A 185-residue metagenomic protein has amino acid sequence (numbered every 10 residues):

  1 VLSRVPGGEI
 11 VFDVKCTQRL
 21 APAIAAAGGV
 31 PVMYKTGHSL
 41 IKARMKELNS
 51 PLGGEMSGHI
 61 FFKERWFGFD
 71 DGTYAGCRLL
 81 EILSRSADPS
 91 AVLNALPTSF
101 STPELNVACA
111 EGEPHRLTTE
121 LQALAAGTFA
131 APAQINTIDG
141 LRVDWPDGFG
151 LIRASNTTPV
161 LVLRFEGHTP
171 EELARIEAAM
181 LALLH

Functional and structural regions predicted by a protein language model:
V1: Anionic ligand-binding catalytic core segments
V5-H185: Phosphate-binding and adjacent anionic-ligand microenvironments
